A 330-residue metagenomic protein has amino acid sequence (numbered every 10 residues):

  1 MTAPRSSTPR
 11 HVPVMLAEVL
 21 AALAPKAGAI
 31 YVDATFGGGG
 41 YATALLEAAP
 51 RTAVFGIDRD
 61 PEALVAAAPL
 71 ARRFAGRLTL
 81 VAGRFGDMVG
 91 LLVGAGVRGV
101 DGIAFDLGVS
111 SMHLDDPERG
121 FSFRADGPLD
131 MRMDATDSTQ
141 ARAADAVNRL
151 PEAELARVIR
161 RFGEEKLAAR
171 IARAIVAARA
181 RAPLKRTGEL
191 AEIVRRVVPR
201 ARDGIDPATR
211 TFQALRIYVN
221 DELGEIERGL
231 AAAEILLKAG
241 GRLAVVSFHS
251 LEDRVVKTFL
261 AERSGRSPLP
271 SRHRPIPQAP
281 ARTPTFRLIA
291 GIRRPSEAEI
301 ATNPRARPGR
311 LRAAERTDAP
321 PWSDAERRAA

Functional and structural regions predicted by a protein language model:
M1-A330: S-adenosyl-L-methionine-dependent methyltransferase catalytic core, i.e., the SAM/SAH-binding region
